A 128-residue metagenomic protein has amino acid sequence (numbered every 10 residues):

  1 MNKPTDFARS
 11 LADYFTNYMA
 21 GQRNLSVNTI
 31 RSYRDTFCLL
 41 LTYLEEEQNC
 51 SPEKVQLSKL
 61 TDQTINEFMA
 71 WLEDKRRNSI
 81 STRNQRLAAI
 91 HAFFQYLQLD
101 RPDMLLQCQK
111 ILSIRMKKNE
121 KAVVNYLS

Functional and structural regions predicted by a protein language model:
M1-A8: Acidic, low-complexity proline/glycine-rich segments
A12-N28, R34, C38-V123: N-terminal core-binding DNA-recognition domain of tyrosine recombinases/integrases
Y126: Catalytic-site neighborhood detector that most strongly recognizes the C-terminal catalytic loop/helix of tyrosine
